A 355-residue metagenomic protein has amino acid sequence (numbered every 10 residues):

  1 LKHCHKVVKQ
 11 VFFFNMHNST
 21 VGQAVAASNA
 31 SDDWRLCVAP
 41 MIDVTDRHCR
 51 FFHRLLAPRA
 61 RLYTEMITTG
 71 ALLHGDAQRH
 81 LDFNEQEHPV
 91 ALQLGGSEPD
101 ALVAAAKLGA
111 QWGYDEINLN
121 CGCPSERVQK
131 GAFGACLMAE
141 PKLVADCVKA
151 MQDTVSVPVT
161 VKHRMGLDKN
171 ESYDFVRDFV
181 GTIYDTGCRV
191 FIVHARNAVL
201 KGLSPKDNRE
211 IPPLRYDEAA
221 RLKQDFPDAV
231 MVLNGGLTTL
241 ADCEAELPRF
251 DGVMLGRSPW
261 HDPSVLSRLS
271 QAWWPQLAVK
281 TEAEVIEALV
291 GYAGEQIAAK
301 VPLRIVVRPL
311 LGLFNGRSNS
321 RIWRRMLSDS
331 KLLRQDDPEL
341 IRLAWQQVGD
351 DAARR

Functional and structural regions predicted by a protein language model:
V7-V11: Acidic, Ala/Val/Gly-enriched low-complexity intrinsically disordered segments
F12-R355: Flavin-dependent oxidoreductase catalytic cores
